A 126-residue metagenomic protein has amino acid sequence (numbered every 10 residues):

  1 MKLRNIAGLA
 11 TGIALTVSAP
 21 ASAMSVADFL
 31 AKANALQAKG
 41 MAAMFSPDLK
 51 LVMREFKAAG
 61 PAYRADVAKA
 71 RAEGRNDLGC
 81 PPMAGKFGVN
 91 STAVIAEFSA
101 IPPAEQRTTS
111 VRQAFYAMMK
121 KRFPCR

Functional and structural regions predicted by a protein language model:
M1-L9: Bacterial N-terminal signal peptides that target proteins for export
K2, S22-S25: Terminal, compositionally biased segments
A10-T11, A21: Cleavable N-terminal signal peptides
T16-P20: N-terminal signal peptide c-region/cleavage motif recognized by signal peptidases
M24-E97, M118: Short N-proximal segments of mature Sec-exported proteins
A100-A104: Low-complexity, intrinsically disordered Gly/Pro/Thr-rich segments
E105-R126: C-terminal partner/receptor-binding element of secreted or periplasmic proteins
